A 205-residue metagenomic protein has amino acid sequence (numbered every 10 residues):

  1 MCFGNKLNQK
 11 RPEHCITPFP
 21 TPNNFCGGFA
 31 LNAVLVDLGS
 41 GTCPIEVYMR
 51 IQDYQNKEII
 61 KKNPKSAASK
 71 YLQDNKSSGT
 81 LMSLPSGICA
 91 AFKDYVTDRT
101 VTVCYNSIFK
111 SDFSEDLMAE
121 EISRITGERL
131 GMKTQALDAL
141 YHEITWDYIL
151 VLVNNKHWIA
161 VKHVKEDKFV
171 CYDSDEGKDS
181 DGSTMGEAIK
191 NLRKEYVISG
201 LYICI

Functional and structural regions predicted by a protein language model:
M1-C2, L130, I205: Intrinsic-disorder-driven secretion/translocation and chaperone-binding regions of pathogen effectors and toxins
M1-L72, Y95: Active-site nucleophile-adjacent alpha helix/oxyanion-hole segment immediately C-terminal to the catalytic cysteine
T21, F25, S83, G87 (+1 more regions): Short, well-structured alpha-helical interface segments that form or flank functional binding sites
C26, L31-V34, V47, I88 (+6 more regions): Hydrophobic beta-strand residues in large extracellular and virion-surface proteins
R50, V96, T100, C104-F109 (+2 more regions): C-terminal/domain-terminus segments
K62, S66, Y71-G131: Extracellular-facing segments of soluble proteins and assemblies that are Gly/Ser/Thr-biased and enriched in aromatics
S111-F169: Active-site-adjacent substructure of cysteine-protease-like catalytic cores
K162-I205: Noncatalytic regulatory segments and standalone regulatory/sensor domains
